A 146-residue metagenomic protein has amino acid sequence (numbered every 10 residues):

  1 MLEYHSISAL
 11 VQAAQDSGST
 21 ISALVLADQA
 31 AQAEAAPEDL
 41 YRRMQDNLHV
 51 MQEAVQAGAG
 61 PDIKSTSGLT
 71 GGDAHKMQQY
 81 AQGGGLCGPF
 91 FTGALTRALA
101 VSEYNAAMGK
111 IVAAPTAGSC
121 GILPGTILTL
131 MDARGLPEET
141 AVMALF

Functional and structural regions predicted by a protein language model:
M1-M108, A133: Generic N-terminal targeting/processing segments that precede catalytic cores or assembly contacts
F91-L99, C120-I127, L145: Generic internal hydrophobic packing segments that stabilize the cores of diverse globular domains
M108-T126: Conserved phosphate/anionic-ligand binding catalytic regions in large, soluble enzymes, centered on
P124-L136: Alpha-helical support elements that line or immediately flank enzyme active sites and cofactor-binding pockets
P137-F146: Beta-strand segments within the central parallel beta-sheet cores of soluble alpha/beta enzyme folds
